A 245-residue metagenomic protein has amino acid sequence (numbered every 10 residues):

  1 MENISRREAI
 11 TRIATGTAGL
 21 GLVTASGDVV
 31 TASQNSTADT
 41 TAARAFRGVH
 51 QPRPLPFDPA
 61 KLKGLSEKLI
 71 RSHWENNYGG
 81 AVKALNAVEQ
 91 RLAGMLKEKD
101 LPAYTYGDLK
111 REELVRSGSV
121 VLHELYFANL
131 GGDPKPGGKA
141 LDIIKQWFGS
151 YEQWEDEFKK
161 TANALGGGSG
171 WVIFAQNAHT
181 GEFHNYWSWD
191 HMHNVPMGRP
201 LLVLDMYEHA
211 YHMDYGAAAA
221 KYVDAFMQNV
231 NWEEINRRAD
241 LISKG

Functional and structural regions predicted by a protein language model:
M1-L20: N-terminal secretory signal peptides and thylakoid transit peptides that target proteins across membranes
T24-K61: C-terminal segment of N-terminal export signals and the immediately downstream linker at the start of the mature
A45-V49, N76, E89-M95, K99 (+1 more regions): All-alpha RGS (Regulator of G-protein Signaling) helical domain and cognate RGS-like helical scaffolds
K63-G79, D100-V121, D190-H193, M197-D205: Alpha-helical scaffold segments that form or flank carboxylate-/histidine-based iron centers
A162-G216, A220-V230: An amphipathic alpha-helical core segment
K221-G245: N-terminal targeting pre-sequences for secretion and organelle import
